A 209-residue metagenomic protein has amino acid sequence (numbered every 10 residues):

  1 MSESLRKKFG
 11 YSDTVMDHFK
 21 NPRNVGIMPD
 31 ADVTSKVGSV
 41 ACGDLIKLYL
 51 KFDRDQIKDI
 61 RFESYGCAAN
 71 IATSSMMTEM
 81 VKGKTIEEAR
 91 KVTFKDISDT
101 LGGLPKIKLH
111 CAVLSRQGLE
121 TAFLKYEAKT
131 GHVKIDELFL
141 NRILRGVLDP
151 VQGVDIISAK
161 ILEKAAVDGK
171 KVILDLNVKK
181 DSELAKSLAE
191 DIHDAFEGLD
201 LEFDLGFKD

Functional and structural regions predicted by a protein language model:
M1-D209: Domain-level signature for proteins that mediate thiol-based redox and metal-cofactor handling
